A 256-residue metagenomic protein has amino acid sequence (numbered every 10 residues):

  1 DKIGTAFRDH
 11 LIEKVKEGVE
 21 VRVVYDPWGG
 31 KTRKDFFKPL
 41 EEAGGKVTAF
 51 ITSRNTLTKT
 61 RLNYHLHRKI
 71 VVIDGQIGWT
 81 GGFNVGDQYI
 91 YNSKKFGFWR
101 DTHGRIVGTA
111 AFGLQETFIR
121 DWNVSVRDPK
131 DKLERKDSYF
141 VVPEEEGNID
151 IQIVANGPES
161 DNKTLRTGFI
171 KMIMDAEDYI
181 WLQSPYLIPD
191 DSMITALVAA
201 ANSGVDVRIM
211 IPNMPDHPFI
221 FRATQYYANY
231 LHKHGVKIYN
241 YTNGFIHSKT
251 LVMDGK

Functional and structural regions predicted by a protein language model:
D1-K256: Charged, low-complexity intrinsically disordered terminal segments
